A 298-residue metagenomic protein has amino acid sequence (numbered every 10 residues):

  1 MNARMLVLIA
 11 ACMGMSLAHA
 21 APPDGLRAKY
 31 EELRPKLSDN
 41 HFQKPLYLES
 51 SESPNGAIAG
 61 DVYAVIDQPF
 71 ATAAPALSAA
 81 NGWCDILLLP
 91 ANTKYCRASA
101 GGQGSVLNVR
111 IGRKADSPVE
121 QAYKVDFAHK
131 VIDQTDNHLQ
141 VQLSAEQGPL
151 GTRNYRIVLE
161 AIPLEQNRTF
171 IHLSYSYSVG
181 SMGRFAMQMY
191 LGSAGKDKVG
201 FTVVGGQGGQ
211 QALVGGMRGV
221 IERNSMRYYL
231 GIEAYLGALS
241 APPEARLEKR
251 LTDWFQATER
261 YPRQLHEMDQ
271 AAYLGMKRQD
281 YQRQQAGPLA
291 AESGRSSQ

Functional and structural regions predicted by a protein language model:
M1-V7: Bacterial N-terminal signal peptides that target proteins for export
M15-A18: N-terminal signal peptide c-region/cleavage motif recognized by signal peptidases
A21-L48, E146-G148, V158-Q298: Terminal "cap-and-tail" regions of soluble proteins that handle hydrophobic small molecules
E49-A76, R97-A98, G216-V220: Terminal, regulation- and interaction-focused segments at domain boundaries
I58-V62, T72, N137, R153-I157 (+1 more regions): Envelope-exposed proteins and targeting segments
I66-N92: Amphipathic alpha-helical segments
D67-F70, A100-Q103, H129-H138, E160-F170 (+1 more regions): A short, structured loop/turn motif at beta-sheet edges
N92-R156, S178, Y235, H266-Q298: Glycine-rich portal/gate segments that line the openings of hydrophobic small-molecule binding cavities
